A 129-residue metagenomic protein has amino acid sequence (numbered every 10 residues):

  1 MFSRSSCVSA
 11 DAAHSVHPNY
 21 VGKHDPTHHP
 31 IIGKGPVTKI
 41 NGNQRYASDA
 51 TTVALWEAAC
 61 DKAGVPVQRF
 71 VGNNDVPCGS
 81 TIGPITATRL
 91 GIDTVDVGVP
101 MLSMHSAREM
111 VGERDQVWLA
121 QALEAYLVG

Functional and structural regions predicted by a protein language model:
M1-I32, V128: Acidic/histidine-rich catalytic neighborhood of metal-dependent amide-processing enzymes
S3-R4, C60-Q68, A120-V128: A broadly tuned preference for mixed-charge, low-complexity surface segments
H17-Y20, H24-V111: Active-site-adjacent substrate-binding region of metalloamidase/peptidase-like peptide-processing proteins
V99-G129: His/Asp/Glu-rich mid-to-C-terminal helical/loop segments that flank catalytic regions of hydrolases
